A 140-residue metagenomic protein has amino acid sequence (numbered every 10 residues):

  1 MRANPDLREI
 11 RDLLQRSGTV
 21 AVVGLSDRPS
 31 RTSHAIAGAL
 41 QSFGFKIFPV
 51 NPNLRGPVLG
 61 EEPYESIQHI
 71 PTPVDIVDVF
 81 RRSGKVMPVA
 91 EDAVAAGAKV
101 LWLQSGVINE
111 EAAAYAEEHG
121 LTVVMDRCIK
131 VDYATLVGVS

Functional and structural regions predicted by a protein language model:
M1-P5, P57-Y64: Short gly/ser/thr-rich secondary-structure transition/capping motifs
M1-R16: Short N-terminal or domain-adjacent regulatory/targeting segments
V20-V23: Conserved beta-strand elements of the Class I
S26-R31, G38-V58: NAD(P)-binding Rossmann-fold cofactor-contacting core
F43-F45, A96-V100, H119-L121: A short helix->loop->beta-strand "cap" motif at the edges of active sites that frequently abuts
I67-V107: Mid-chain, well-packed structural core segment of small domains
S105-Y133, G138: Rossmann-fold NAD(P)-binding glycine/threonine-rich loop
